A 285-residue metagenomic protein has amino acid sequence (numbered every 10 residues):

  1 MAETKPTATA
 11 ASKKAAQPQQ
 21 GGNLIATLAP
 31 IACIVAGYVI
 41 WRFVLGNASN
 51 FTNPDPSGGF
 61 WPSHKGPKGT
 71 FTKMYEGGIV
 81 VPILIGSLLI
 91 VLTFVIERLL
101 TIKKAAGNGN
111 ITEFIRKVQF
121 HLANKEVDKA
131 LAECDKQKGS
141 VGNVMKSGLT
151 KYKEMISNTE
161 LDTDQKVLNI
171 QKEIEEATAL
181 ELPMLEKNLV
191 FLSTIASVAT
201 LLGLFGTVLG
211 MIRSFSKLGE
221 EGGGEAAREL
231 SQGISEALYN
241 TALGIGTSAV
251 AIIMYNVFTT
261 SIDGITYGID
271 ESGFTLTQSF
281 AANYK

Functional and structural regions predicted by a protein language model:
M1-K104, F280, Y284-K285: Hydrophobic alpha-helical signal-anchor/transmembrane segments
L24, V95-R98, K151, L201-L204 (+1 more regions): Amphipathic alpha-helical interaction surfaces
Y38-H64, K73, L182-T259: Helix-termination/interfacial motifs at the ends of transmembrane alpha-helices
K65, F94, L100-T101, A106-A199 (+2 more regions): Predominantly long cytosolic amphipathic alpha-helical stalk/bundle segments
G78, L92, A130, M145 (+3 more regions): Residue-level signature of catalytic and energy-coupling elements of molecular machines, predominantly ATP/GTP-dependent
P82-K104, L204-T207, T247-A251, Y255-I262: Alpha-helical transmembrane segments
